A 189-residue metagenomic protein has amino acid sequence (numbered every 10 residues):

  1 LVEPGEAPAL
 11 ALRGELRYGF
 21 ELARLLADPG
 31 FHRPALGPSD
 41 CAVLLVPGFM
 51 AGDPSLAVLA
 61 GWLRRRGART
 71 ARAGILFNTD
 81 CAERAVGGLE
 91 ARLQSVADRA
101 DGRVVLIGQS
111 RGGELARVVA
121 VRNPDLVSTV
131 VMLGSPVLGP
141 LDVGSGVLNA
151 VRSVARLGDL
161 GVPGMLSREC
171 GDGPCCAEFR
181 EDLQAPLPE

Functional and structural regions predicted by a protein language model:
L1-L44, M50-W62, R66, R99: Flexible, membrane-associating and regulatory peripheral segments of lipid-active enzymes
G5, L26, L160, L183-A185: Compositionally biased, intrinsically disordered/low-complexity regions enriched for serine, proline and threonine
A35-L36, E178-E189: Conserved serine/cysteine hydrolase catalytic core
V43-P54, V58, R64-N78, A82-E181: Serine-dependent carboxylesterase/thioesterase catalytic core of lipase-like alpha/beta-hydrolase/SGNH enzymes
